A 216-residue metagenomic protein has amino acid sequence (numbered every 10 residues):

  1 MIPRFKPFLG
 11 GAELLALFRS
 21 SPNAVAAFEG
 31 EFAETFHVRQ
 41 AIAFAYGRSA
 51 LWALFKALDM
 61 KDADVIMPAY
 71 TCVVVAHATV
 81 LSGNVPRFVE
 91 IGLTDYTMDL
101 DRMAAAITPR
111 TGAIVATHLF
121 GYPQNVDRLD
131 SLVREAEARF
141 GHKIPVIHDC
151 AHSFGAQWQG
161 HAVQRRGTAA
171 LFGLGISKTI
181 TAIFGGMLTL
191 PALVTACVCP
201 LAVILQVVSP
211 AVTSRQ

Functional and structural regions predicted by a protein language model:
M1-K61, L129: Conserved PLP-binding active-site segment in aminotransferase class I/II-type PLP enzymes
A27, K56-C150, F154-Q157: PLP-dependent aminotransferase-like
T35, D59, T108, V163-Q164 (+1 more regions): Alpha-helix termination/capping residues and helix-transition junctions
V38-R39, T111, G167: Short, well-ordered alpha-helix to beta-strand connector turns
Y46, Y70, L119, G175 (+1 more regions): Flexible loop residues that form catalytic and substrate-binding hotspots at small-molecule/glycan-binding clefts
I144-A182: Conserved active-site segment immediately N-terminal to the catalytic lysine that forms the internal aldimine
I176-Q216: Conserved core segment of the aminotransferase class I/II
